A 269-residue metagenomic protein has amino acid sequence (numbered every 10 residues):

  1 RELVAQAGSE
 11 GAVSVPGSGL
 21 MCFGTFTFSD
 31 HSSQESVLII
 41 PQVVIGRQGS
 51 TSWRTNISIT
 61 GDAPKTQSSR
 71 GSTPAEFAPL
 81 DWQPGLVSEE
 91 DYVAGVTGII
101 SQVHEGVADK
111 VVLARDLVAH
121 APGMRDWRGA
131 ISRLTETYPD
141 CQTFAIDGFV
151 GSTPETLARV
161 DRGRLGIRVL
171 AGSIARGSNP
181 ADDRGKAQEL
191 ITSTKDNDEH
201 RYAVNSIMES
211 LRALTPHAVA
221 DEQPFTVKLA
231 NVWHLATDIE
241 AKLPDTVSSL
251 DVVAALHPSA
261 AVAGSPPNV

Functional and structural regions predicted by a protein language model:
R1-S9, L80-V87, S173, G177-D182 (+2 more regions): A short, flexible low-complexity segment enriched in Lys/Arg and Gly/Pro that occurs in N-terminal basic tails
E2-V118, L214-H217: Non-catalytic accessory segments adjacent to catalytic cores
V13-V15, V37, I45-R47, T135-Y138 (+3 more regions): Solvent-exposed alpha-helices and their adjacent loops that cap or buttress functional pockets in soluble metabolic
T25-F26, P41-Q42, I57, A114-D116 (+5 more regions): Fold-independent oxyanion-binding glycine-rich loops and adjacent beta-strand/coil segments at enzyme active sites
T27-F28, S33, V118, F149 (+5 more regions): Short, glycine-/Ser/Thr-/acidic-enriched flexible segments
G49-S72, P79-P84, R159-D238, K242: Cytosolic ligand/metal-binding cores
T73-T156, D198-A203, I207-S210, L214 (+2 more regions): Active-site pocket-lining segments that scaffold enzyme catalytic pockets across diverse folds
D238-V269: Conserved hydrophobic core element of enzyme catalytic domains
